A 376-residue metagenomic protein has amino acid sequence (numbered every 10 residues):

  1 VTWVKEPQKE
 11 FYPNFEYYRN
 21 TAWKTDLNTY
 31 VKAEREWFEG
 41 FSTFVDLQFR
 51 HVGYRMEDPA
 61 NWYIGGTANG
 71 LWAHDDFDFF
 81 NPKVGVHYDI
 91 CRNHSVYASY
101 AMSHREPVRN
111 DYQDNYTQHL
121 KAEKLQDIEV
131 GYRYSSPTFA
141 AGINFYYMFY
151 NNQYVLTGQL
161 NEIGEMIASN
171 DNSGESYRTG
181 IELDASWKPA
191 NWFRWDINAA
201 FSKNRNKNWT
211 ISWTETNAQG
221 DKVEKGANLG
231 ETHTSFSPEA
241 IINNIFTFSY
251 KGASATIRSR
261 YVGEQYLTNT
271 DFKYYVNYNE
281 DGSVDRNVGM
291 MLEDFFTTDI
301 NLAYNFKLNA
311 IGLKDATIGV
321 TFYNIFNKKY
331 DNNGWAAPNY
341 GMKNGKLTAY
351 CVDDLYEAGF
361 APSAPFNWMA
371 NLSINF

Functional and structural regions predicted by a protein language model:
V1-C91, E106, I211: Signature of Gram-negative outer-membrane beta-barrel scaffolds
W3-K5, F49-R55, Y100-E106, S136 (+8 more regions): Transmembrane beta-strands of outer-membrane beta-barrel pores
Y12-N20, K32, A60-A73, Q113-H119 (+6 more regions): Extracellular loop and loop/strand-boundary signature of outer-membrane beta-barrel proteins
T25, V31-E36, D78, V86-I90 (+9 more regions): Residue-level signature of outer-membrane beta-barrel architecture
F38-G40, C91-N93, T138-A140, W192-F193 (+1 more regions): Short loop/turn motifs that connect adjacent beta-strands in outer-membrane beta-barrel proteins
D89, N93-A101, K121-T179, D184-K188 (+3 more regions): Membrane-embedded beta-barrel scaffold of Gram-negative outer-membrane proteins
A98, R194, E231-F376: Conserved C-terminal beta-signal and adjacent last beta-strands/turns of outer-membrane beta-barrel proteins
Y147-F149, S169-Y274, S373-N375: Gram-negative outer-membrane beta-barrel transporters
